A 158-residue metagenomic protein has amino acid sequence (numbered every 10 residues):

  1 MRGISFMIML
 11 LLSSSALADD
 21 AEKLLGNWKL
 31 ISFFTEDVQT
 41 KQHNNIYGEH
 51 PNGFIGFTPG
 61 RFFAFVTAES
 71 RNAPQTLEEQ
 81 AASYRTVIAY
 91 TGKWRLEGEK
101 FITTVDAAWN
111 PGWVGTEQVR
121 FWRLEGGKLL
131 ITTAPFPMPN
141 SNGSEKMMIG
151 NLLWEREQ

Functional and structural regions predicted by a protein language model:
I4-S14: Bacterial N-terminal signal peptides
A16-Q158: Lipid interaction determinants
